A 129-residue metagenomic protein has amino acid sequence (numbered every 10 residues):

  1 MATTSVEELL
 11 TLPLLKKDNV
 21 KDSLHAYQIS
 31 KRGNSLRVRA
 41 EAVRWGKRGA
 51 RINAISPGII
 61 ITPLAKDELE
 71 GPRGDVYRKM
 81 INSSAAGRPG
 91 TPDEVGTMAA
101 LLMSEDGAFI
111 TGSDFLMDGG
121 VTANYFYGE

Functional and structural regions predicted by a protein language model:
M1-R48, I59-I61: Catalytic loop of short-chain dehydrogenase/reductase
S23-Y27, R32-S35, A54, D75-D106 (+2 more regions): C-terminal helical subdomain
V43, E70-G71: Glycine-rich, acidic and aromatic/proline-enriched surface loops and short helix-turn segments that act as binding
G46, R51, I110-G112: Short, small/polar-rich loop/turn modules that mediate ligand/substrate recognition or access, typified
P57-D67: Short, flexible catalytic-loop segment of classical short-chain dehydrogenase/reductase
A65-E70, F126-G128: Conserved catalytic-core motifs of eukaryotic protein kinase domains, centered on the activation segment
T111-E129: Short C-terminal tail/terminal secondary-structure segment of NAD(P)H-dependent dehydrogenase/reductase domains
